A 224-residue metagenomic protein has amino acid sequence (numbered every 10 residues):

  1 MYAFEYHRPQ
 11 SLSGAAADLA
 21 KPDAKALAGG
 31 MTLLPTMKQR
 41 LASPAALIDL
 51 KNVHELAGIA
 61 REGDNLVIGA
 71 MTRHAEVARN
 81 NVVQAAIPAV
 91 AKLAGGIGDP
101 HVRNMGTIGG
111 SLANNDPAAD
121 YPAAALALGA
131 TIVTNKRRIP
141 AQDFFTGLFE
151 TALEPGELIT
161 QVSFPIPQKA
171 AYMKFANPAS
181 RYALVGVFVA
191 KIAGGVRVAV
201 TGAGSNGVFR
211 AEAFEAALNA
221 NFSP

Functional and structural regions predicted by a protein language model:
M1-P224: C-terminal structural segment of proteins
